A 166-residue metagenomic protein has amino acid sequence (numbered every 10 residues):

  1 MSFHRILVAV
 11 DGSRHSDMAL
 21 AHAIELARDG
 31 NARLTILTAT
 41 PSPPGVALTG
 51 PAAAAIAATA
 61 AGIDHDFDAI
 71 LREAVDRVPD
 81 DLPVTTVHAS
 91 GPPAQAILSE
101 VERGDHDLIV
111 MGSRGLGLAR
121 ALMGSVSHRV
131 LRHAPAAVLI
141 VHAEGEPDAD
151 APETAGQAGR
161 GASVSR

Functional and structural regions predicted by a protein language model:
M1, H15, V75-I109, E146-R166: Structural beta-alpha unit
S2-A54, G159-R166: Small/aliphatic-rich secondary-structure junction motif
A19, V46-T49, L98-S99, A121-L122 (+1 more regions): Short, well-ordered secondary-structure micro-motifs
T35-L37, T85-A89, L139: General small-molecule cofactor/ligand-binding pocket signal
T38, G112-R114, H142-A143: Short secondary-structure boundary segments
A54-A69: A short acidic, glycine-rich active-site loop that binds or catalyzes chemistry on phosphate/adenosine moieties
L108-R129, P147-D148: Glycine-rich, Arg-bearing micro-motifs that act as flexible, cationic patches
